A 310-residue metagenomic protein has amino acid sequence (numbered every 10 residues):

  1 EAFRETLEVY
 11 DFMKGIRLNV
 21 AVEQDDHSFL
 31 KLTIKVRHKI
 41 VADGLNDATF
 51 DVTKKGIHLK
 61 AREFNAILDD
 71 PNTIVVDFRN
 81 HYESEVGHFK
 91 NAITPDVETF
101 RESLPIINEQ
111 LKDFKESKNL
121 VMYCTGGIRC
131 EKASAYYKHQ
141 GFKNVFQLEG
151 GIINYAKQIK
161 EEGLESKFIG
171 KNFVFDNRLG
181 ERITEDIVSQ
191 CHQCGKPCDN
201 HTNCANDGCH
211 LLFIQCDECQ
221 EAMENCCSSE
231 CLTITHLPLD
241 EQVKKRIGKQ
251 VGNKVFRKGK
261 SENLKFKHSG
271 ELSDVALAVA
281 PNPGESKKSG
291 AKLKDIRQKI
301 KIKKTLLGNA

Functional and structural regions predicted by a protein language model:
E1-G56, N80-L120, I128-A310: Rhodanese-like catalytic fold shared by cysteine-dependent sulfurtransferases and DSP/PTP-type phosphatases
K55-D70: Internal catalytic-core helix/loop-beta-alpha segment that presents or stabilizes conserved functional determinants
I74-F78: Short hydrophobic beta-strand that contains or immediately precedes a catalytic carboxylate
